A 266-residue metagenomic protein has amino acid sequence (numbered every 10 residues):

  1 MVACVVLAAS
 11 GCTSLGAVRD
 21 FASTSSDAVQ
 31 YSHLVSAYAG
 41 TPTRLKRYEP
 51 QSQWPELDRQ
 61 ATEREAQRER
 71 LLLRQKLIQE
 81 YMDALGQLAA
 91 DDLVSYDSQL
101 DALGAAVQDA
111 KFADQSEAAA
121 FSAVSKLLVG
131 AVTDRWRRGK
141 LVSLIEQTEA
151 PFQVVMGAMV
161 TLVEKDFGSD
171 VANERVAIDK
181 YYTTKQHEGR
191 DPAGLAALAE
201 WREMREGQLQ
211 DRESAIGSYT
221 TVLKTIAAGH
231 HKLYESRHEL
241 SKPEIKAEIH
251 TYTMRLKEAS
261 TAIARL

Functional and structural regions predicted by a protein language model:
M1-S10: Bacterial N-terminal signal peptides
V2, R70-L72, V171, D191: Alpha-helical interaction segments
G11-A17: Bacterial signal peptide processing site
A17-F121: N-terminal Sec/ER secretory leader and immediately downstream segment of secreted/extracellular precursors
V29-S32, S36-A39, M82-L85, A89 (+7 more regions): A structural signal for well-ordered alpha-helices, especially hydrophobic packing surfaces of coiled-coils
Q60-E63, Q67-R70, R74, R205-Q208 (+3 more regions): Amphipathic alpha-helical coiled-coil segments and their boundaries
D114-K232: Extended amphipathic alpha-helical interaction segments
G229-L266: Hydrophilic extracytoplasmic domains
